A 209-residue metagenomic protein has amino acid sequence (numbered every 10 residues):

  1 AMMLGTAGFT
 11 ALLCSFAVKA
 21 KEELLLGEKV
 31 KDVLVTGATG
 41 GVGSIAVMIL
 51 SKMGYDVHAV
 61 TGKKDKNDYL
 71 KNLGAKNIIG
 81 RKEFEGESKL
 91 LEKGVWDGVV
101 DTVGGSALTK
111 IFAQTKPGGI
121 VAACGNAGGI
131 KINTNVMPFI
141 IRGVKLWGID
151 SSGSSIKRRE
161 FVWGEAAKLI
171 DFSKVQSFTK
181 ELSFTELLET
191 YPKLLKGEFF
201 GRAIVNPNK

Functional and structural regions predicted by a protein language model:
A1-V33: NAD(P)H dinucleotide-binding glycine-rich loop of Rossmann-like/cofactor-binding domains, especially the beta1-alpha1
T10, G41-V42, S106-A107: Hydrophobic/small residue at the entry helix of a nucleotide-binding pocket
D32, D56-V57, I120, K145: Residues at the starts of beta-strands that form the adenosine-phosphate
G37-A38, V103: NAD(P)H cofactor-binding loop motif with strongest signal on the N-terminal glycine-rich segment
T39, G43-V47: N-terminal Rossmann NAD(P)H-binding glycine-rich loop of SDR-like oxidoreductase domains
S51-S106: Adenosine-nucleotide cofactor-binding segment
S106-F172, P207-N208: Glycine-rich phosphate-binding loop and adjacent beta-alpha segment of Rossmann(oid) nucleotide-cofactor-binding
K157-K209: C-terminal hydrophobic helical "lid"/dimerization subdomain of Rossmann-like NAD(P)H-dependent oxidoreductases
